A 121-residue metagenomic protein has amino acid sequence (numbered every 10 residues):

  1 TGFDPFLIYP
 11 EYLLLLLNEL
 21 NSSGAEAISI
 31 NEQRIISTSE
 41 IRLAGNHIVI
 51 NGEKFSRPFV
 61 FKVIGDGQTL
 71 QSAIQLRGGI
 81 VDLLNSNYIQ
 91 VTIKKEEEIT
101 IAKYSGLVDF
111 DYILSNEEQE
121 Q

Functional and structural regions predicted by a protein language model:
T1-P5, E118-Q119: Low-complexity, polar-biased intrinsically disordered regions enriched in Pro/Ser/Thr/Gly
F3-N85: Soluble extracytoplasmic domains of inner/organellar membrane proteins
I64-Q121: Extracytoplasmic/luminal low-complexity segments enriched in Pro/Gly and acidic/polar residues that act as flexible
